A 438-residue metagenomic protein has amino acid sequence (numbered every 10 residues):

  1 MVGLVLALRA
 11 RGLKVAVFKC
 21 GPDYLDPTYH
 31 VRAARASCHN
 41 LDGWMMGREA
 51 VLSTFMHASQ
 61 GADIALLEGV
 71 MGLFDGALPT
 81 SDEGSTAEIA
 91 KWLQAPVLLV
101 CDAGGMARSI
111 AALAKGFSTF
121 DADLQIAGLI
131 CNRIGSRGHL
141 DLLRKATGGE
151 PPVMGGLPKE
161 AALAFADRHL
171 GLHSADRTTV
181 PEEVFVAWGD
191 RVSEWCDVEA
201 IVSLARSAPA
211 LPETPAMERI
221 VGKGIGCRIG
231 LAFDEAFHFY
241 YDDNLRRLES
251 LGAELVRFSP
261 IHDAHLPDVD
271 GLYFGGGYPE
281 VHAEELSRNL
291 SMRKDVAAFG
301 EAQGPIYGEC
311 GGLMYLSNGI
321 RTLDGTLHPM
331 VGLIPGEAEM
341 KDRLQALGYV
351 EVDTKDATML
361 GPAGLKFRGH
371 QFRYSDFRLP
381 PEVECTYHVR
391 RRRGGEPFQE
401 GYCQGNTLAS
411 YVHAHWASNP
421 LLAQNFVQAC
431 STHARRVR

Functional and structural regions predicted by a protein language model:
M1-P22, G128-L129, G138-D141, H415-A417 (+1 more regions): N-terminal phosphate-binding or glycine-rich loops at protein starts, especially the Walker A/P-loop of NTPases
V5-L93, V97, C101-L124, R137-D141: ATP-dependent carboxylate-amine ligase catalytic core
L13-A16, G226-R228, M330: Residues that mark the start of a beta-strand
L66-E68, L98, I130, G230 (+2 more regions): Structural motif
A107-V221: Internal gly/pro-rich beta-alpha loop/helix module that stabilizes soluble enzyme cofactors or their anionic handles
K223-I225, F237-E249, E254, P267 (+2 more regions): C-terminal and late-domain segments of enzyme folds
I225-L290, K294-E301: Phosphate-binding active sites in nucleotide-utilizing proteins
P279-M359: Cysteine-nucleophile active-site neighborhood
